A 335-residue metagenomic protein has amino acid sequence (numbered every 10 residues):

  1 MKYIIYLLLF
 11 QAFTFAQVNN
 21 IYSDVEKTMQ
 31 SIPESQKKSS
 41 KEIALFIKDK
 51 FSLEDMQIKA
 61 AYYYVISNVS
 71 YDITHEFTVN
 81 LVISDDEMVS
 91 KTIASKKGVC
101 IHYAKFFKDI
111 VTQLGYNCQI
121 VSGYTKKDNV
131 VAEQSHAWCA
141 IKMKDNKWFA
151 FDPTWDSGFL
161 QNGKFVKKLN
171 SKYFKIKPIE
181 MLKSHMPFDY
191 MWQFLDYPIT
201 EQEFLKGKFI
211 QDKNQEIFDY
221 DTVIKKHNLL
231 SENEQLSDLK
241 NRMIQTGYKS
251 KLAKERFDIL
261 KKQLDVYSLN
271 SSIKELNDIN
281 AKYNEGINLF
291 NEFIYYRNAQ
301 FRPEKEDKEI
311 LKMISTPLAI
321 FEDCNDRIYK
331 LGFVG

Functional and structural regions predicted by a protein language model:
M1-N20: Bacterial Sec-dependent N-terminal signal peptides
I4, K38-E42, K105: A generic alpha-helix surface/boundary motif
V18-S95, V99: Secondary-structure boundary elements
I21-D24, F46-I47, Q161, D189-G335: Mixed-charge, low-complexity segments
S39, L53, M88, K177 (+3 more regions): Helix N-cap and loop-to-helix transition residues
Y63, K105-K175: Hydrophobic/aromatic-rich core segments of domains that either
H75-T78, K142-F218: Active-site rim recognition segments
C100-A104: Gly/Ser-rich catalytic serine loop of serine hydrolases
